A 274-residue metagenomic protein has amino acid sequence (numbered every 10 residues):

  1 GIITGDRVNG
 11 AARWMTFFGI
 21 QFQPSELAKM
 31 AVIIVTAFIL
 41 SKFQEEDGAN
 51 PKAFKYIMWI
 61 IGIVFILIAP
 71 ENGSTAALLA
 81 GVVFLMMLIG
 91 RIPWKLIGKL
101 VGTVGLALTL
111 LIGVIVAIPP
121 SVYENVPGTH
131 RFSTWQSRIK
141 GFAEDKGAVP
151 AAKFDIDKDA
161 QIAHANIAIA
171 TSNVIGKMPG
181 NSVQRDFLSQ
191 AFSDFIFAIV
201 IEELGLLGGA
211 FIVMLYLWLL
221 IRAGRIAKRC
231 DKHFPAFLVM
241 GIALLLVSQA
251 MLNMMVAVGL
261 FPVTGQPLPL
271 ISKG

Functional and structural regions predicted by a protein language model:
G1-D157, A198-G259: Hydrophobic alpha-helical transmembrane segments of multi-pass inner membrane proteins, especially in bacterial systems
N72-L78, K177-P179, A191-S193, P262-T264: Transmembrane helix boundary and interhelical junction motifs in multipass membrane proteins
A163-L207: Long extracytoplasmic/lumenal interhelical loops at the membrane interface of multi-pass membrane proteins
S172-N173, M251-L252, G274: A broadly conserved detector of short glycine/acidic/proline-rich loop/turn motifs that flank catalytic sites and bind
F187, W218-L219, K273: Short secondary-structure boundary/hinge segments and terminal tails
G259-G274: Transmembrane alpha-helices of multi-pass inner-membrane enzymes
